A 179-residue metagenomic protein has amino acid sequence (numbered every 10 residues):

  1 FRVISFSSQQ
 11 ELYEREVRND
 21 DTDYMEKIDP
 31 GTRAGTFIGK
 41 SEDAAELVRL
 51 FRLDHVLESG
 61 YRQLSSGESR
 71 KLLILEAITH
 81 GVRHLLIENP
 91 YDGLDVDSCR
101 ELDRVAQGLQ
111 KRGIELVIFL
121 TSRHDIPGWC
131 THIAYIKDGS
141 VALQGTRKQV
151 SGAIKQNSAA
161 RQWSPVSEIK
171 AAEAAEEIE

Functional and structural regions predicted by a protein language model:
F1-E42: ABC ATPase nucleotide-binding domain signature region
E42-V56: Conserved ABC ATPase "signature" region
G60-S65: Conserved ABC ATPase signature
L73-L75: Hydrophobic anchor residue at the start of the ABC signature
E88, L94-D95: ABC-family nucleotide-binding domains
S122-W129: Conserved H-loop
